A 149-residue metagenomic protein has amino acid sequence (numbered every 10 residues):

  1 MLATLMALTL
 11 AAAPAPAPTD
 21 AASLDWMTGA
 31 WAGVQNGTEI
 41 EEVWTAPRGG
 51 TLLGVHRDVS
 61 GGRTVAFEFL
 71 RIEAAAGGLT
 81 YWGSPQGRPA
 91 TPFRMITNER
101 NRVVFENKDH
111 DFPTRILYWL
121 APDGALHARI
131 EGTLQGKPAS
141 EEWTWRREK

Functional and structural regions predicted by a protein language model:
L2-A11: Sec-dependent N-terminal signal peptides
A11-A22: Cleaved targeting-peptide boundary
P18, M27-T28, G33-D109: Central antiparallel beta-sheet cores of small beta-barrel/beta-sandwich binding domains
E41, R115, E142: Short hydrophobic/aromatic beta-strand element in the GNAT-like acyltransferase core that lines or flanks the acyl-donor
V43-P47, A74, Y118-P122, W145-R147: Aromatic-rich beta-strand edge motifs centered on tyrosine
R48-L52, P122-A128: A short glycine-rich beta-turn/N-cap micro-motif
A90, M95, R100, A125-H127 (+1 more regions): Edge beta-strand at a domain terminus
F105-N107, D111, I116-L120, H127-E131: Well-ordered alpha/beta subsegment
